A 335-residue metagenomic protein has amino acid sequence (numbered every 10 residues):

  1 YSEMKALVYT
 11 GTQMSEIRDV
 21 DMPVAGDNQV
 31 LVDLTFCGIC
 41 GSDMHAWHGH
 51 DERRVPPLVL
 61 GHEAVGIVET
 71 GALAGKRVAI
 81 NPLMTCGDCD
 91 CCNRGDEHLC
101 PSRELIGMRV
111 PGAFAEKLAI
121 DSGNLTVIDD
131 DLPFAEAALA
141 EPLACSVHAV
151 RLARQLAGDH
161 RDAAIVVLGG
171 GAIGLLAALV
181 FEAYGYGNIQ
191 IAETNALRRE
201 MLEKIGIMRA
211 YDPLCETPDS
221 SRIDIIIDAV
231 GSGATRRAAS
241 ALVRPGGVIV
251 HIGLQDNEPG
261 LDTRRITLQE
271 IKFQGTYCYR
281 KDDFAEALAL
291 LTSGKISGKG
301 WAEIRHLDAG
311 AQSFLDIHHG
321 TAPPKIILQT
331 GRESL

Functional and structural regions predicted by a protein language model:
Y1-M4, R237, K281-L335: C-terminal hydrophobic helical "lid"/dimerization subdomain of Rossmann-like NAD(P)H-dependent oxidoreductases
D21-C37, D51-D90, D129-D131: Glycine-rich beta-strand-centered segment in the early N-terminal region that forms part of a ligand/cofactor-binding
E63, K76-R77, C91, K117 (+2 more regions): Residue-level marker of beta-strand positions
C86-L168: NAD(P)H dinucleotide-binding glycine-rich loop of Rossmann-like/cofactor-binding domains, especially the beta1-alpha1
L132-C215: Mid-domain Rossmann-like dinucleotide-binding core that forms the NAD(H)/NADP(H) cofactor-binding site
L156-R161, R199-K272, S334: Glycine-rich cofactor phosphate-binding loops and adjacent beta1-alpha1 units of small-molecule cofactor enzyme domains
T194-N195, Q255, Y279: Residues in the short beta-alpha loop(s) of Rossmann-like NAD(P)-binding domains
V248, L261-G300: Rossmann-fold dehydrogenase core element
